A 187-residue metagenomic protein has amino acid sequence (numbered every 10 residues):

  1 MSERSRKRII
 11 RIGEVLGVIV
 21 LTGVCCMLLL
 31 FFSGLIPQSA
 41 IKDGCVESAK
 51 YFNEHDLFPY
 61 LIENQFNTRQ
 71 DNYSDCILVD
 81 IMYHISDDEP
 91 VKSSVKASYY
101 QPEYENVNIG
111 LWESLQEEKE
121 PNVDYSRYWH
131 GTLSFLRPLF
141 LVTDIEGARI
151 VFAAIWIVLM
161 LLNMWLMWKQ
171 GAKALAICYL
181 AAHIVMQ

Functional and structural regions predicted by a protein language model:
M1-G34: Start-transfer (signal-anchor) and selected internal transmembrane alpha helices of multi-pass inner/ER membrane
C26, L30, G34, L136 (+2 more regions): Membrane-water interface at transmembrane helix exits
F31-F52: Alpha-helical transmembrane signal-anchor/signal-peptide segments
E54-Y125: Interfacial juxtamembrane loops and adjacent helix segments that form the catalytic/substrate-binding surfaces
E120, Y128-R137: Transmembrane catalytic cores of multi-pass membrane glycosyltransferases and polysaccharide-assembly enzymes
S134-V151: Juxtamembrane segments of multi-pass membrane glycosylation machinery that transfer sugars from lipid-linked donors
A154-L175: Transmembrane-helix motifs of polytopic, lipid-linked glycan transferases
A176-Q187: Membrane-embedded helix bundles of polyisoprenyl
